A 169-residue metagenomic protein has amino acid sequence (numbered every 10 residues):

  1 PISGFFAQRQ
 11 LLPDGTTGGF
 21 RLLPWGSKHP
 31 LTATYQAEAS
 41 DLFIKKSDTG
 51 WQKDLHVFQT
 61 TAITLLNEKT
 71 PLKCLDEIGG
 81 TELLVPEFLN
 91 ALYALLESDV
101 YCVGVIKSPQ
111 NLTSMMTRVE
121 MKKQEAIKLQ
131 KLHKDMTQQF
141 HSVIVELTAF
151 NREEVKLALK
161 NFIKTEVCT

Functional and structural regions predicted by a protein language model:
P1-K45: N-terminal phosphate/diphosphate-binding loop that engages ATP/GTP or pyrophosphate donors across diverse enzyme folds
I2-S3, P71-C74, Y101-V103: Residue-level preference for the first positions of well-ordered beta-strands
F5-F6, F20, F43, F58 (+4 more regions): Phenylalanine-focused residue identity feature
A7, G19, A62, G104-V105: Small-side-chain structural scaffolding
P13-W25, Q52-V57, M116-E125: Phosphate-binding glycine-rich loops and adjacent basic patches that engage nucleotide phosphates, nucleic-acid
A39-N90: Phosphate-binding/switch loop-helix module in NTP-utilizing enzymes
I63-N67, G79-T169: Replace "adjacent to P-loop NTPase cores in ATP/GTP-dependent enzymes" with "adjacent to NTP-binding cores
